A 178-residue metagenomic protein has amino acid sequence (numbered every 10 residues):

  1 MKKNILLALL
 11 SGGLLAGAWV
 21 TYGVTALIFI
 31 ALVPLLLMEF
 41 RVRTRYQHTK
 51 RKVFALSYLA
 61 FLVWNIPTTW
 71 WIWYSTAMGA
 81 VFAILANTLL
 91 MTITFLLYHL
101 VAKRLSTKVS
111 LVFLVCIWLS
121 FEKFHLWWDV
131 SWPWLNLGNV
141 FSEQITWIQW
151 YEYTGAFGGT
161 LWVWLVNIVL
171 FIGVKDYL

Functional and structural regions predicted by a protein language model:
M1-L178: Membrane-embedded alpha-helical bundles of multi-pass enzymes that act on lipidic or dolichyl-linked glycan substrates
